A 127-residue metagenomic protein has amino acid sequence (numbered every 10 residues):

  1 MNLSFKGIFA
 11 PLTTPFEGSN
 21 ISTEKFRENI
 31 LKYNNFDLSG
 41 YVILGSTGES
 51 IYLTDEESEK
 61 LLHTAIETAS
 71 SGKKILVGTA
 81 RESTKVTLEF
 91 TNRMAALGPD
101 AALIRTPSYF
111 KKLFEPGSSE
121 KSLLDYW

Functional and structural regions predicted by a protein language model:
N2-W127: Active-site beta->alpha loop and helix N-cap motifs at the rims of alpha/beta catalytic domains
